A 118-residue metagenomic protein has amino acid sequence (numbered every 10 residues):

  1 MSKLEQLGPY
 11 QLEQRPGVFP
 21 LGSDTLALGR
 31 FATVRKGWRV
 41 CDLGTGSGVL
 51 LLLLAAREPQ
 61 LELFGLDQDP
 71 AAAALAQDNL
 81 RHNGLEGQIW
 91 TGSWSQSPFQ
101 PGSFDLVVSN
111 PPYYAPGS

Functional and structural regions predicted by a protein language model:
M1-R35: Class I SAM-dependent transferase core
E13, F64, Q88-W90: General small-molecule cofactor/ligand-binding pocket signal
P16-F19, R30, L61, Q68-P70 (+1 more regions): S-adenosylmethionine
G37-G44: Conserved class I S-adenosyl-L-methionine
S47-P59: Conserved SAM-binding loop of SAM-dependent methyltransferases across substrates and taxa, primarily the Class I
A76-Q77: Conserved SAM-binding loop
L80: Conserved hydrophobic residues forming the short capping helix/wall of the S-adenosyl-L-methionine
G84-W94: Conserved SAM-binding strand-loop segment of SAM-dependent methyltransferases
